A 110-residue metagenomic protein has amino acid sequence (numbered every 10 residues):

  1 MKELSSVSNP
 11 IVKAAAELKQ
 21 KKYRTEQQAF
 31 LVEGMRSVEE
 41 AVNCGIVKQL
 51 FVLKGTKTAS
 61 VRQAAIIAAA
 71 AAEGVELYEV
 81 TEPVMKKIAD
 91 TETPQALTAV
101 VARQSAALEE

Functional and structural regions predicted by a protein language model:
M1-D90: N-terminal positively charged helical leader segments and presequences
V84-E110: Hydrophobic alpha-helical segments and helix pairs
